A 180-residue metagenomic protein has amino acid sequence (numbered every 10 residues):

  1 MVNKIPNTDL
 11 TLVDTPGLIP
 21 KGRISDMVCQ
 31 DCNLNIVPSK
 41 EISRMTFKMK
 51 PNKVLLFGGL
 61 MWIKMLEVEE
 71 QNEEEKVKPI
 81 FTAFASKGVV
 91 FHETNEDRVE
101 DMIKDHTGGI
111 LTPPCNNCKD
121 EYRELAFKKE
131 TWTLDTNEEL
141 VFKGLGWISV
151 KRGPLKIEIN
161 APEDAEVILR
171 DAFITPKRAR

Functional and structural regions predicted by a protein language model:
M1-R180: Helix-rich effector regions associated with P-loop NTPase G domains
